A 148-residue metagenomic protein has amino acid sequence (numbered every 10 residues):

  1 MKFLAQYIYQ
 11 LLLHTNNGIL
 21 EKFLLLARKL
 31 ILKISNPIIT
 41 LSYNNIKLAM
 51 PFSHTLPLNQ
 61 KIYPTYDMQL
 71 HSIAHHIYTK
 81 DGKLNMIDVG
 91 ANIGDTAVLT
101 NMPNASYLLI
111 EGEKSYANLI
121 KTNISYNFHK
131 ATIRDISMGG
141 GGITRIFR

Functional and structural regions predicted by a protein language model:
M1-R148: Phosphate/nucleotide-binding beta-alpha loop and adjacent structural elements of enzyme active sites
